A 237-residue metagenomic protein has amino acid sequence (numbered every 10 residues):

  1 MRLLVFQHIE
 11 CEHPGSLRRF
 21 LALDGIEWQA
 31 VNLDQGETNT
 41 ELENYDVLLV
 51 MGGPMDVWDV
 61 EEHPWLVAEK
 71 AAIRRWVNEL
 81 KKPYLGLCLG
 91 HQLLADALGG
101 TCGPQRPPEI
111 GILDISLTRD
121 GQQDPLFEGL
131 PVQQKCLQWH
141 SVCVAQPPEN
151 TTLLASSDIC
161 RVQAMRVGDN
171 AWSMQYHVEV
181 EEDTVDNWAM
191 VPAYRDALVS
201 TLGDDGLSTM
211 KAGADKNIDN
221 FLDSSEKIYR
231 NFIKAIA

Functional and structural regions predicted by a protein language model:
M1-L4: Extreme N-terminal starter segment of soluble prokaryotic enzymes
F6-H8, L33, L89: Cofactor-binding loop segments of dinucleotide-utilizing enzymes, especially the Rossmann-like FAD- and NAD(P)+-binding
E12-S16: Short N-terminal binding/cap micro-motifs at the start of the first secondary-structure element
R19-L85: Flexible gly/pro-rich beta->alpha loop and the following alpha-helix that scaffold active-site loops
V77-T101: Catalytic nucleophile loop
L98-D183: Pocket-forming structural segment of enzyme catalytic cores
V180-A237: Acyltransferase
